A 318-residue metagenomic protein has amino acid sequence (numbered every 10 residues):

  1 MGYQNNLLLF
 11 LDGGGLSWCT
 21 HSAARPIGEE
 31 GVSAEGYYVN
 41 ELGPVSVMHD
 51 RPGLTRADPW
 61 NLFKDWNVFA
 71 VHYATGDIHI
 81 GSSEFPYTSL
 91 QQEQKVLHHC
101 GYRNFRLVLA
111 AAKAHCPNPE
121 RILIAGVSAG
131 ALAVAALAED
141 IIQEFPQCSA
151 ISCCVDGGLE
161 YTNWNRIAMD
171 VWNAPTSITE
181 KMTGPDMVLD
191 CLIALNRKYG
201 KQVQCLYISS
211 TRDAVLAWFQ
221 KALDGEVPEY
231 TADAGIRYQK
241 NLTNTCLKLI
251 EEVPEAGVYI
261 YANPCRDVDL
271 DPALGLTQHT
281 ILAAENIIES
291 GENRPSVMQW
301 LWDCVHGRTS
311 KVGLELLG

Functional and structural regions predicted by a protein language model:
M1-G318: C-terminal His-loop and adjacent cap/lid subdomain of alpha/beta-hydrolase
